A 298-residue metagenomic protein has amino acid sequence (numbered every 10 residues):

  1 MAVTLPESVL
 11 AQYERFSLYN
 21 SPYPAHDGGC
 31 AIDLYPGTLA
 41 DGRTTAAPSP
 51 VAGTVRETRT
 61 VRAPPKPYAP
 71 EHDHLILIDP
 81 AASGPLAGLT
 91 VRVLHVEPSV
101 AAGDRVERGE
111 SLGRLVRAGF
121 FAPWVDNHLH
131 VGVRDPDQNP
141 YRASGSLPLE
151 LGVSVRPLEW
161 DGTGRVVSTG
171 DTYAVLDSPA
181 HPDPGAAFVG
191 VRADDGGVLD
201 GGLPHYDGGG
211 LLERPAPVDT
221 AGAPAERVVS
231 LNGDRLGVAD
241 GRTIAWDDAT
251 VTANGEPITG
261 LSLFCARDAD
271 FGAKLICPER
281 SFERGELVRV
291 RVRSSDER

Functional and structural regions predicted by a protein language model:
Q12-S49, K66, P148-V153, A186: Short glycine/threonine/proline-enriched tight-turn/helix- or strand-capping micro-motif at secondary-structure
A46-E57, V100-L115, G285: Short, well-structured beta-strand-loop connectors
S49-E57, G109, A216, T220 (+3 more regions): Generic structural motif
V55-E97: Zn2+-dependent peptidoglycan hydrolase active-site motif and core
P67-E71, R108-S168, D296: Conserved, short, structured surface segments that act as functional micro-motifs
G88-G109, L275-S281: Short histidine-centered loop motifs in beta-beta connectors
G132, S144-L149, V155-G233: Anionic-ligand-binding alpha/beta catalytic cores of soluble enzymes and soluble regulatory domains that recognize
V238-R298: Extended, charged low-complexity segments that frequently continue into or abut oligomerization scaffolds
